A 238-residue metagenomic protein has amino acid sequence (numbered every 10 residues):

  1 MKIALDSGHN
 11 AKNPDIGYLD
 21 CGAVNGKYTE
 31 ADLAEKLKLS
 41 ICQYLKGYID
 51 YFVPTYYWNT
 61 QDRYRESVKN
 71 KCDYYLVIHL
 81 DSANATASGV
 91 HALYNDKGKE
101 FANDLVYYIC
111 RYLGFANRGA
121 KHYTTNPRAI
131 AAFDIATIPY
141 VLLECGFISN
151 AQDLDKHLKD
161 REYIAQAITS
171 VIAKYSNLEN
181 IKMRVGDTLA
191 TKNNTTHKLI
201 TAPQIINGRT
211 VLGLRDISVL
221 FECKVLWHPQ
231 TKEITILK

Functional and structural regions predicted by a protein language model:
M1-Y64, N194: Active-site histidine-acidic residue metal-binding/catalytic motifs, centered on HxH/HExxH-like signatures
I3-G17, V68-N70, Y75-A87, K121-E179: Active-site-adjacent mobile loop/cap segments within catalytic or ligand-binding domains
L5, Y44-G47, H79, V90 (+3 more regions): Polar, enzyme-active/binding microenvironments
K12-T29, S82-Y112: A short, glycine/acidic-enriched catalytic loop
D32, K36-K46, G98-G114, D153-E179: Long, well-ordered alpha-helical scaffolding segments within enzyme catalytic domains, especially pronounced
Y48-T60, A116-R118, L220-K232: Short, well-structured beta-strand/strand-turn elements
K174-K238: Primary recognition of N-terminal secretory signal peptides and signal-anchoring hydrophobic helices
